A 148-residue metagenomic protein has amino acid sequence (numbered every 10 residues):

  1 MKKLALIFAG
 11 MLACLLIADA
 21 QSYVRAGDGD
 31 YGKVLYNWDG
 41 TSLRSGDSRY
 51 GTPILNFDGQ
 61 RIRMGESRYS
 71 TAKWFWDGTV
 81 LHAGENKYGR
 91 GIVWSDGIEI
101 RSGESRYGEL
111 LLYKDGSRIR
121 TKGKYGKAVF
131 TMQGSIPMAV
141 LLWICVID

Functional and structural regions predicted by a protein language model:
A5-L6, L15-T52, F57-Q60, S67-T71 (+1 more regions): Long terminal segments
M11-L12: Repetitive helical segments and hydrophobic/amphipathic motifs
